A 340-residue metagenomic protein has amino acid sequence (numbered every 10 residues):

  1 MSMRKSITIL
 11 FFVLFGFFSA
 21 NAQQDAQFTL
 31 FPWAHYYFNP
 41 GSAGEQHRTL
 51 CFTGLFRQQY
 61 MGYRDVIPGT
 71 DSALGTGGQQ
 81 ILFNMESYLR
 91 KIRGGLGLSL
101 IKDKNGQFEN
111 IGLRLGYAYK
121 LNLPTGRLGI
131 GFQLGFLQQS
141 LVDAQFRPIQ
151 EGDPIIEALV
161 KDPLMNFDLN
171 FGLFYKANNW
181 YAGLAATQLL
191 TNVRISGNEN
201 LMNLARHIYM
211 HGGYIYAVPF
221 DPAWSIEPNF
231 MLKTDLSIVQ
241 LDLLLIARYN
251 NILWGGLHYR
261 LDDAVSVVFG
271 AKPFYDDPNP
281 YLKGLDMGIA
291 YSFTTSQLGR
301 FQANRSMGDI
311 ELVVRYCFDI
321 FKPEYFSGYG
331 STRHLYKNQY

Functional and structural regions predicted by a protein language model:
M1-S6, L123: Positively charged n-region of N-terminal signal peptides that target proteins for export
S2-R4, A20, L232: Generic cytosolic/nucleocytoplasmic N-terminal low-complexity/intrinsically disordered segments
S6-I7, C317: Small/flexible residues
I7-L10, F28: Short helix-onset patch at the extreme N-terminus, typifying the N->h transition of secretory signal peptides
I9-F17: Bacterial N-terminal signal peptides
F17-Q23: Bacterial Sec-dependent signal peptides at the C-terminal "C-region" and cleavage site
Q23-Y340: Subset of outer-membrane beta-barrel
